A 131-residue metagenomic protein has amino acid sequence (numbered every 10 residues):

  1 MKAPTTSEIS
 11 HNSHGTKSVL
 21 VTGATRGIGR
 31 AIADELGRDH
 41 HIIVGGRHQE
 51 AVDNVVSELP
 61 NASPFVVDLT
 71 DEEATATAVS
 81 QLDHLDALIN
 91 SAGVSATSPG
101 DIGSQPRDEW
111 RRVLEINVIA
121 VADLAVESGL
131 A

Functional and structural regions predicted by a protein language model:
S18-V21, L88-I89: Conserved hydrophobic beta-strands of the Rossmann-like cofactor-binding core in SDR/related NAD(P)H-dependent
T25-R26: Conserved glycine-rich cofactor-binding loop
D39-N54: Conserved glycine-rich Rossmann-like NAD(P)H-binding loop of the short-chain dehydrogenase/reductase
F65-T77, R107: The beta1-alpha1 cofactor-binding region of Rossmann-like NAD(H)/NADP(H)-dependent oxidoreductases
S91-S98: Conserved NAD(P)H cofactor-binding loop of Rossmann-fold oxidoreductase domains
P99-I102, P106-R111: Substrate-binding pocket helix/loop in short-chain dehydrogenase/reductase
A125-V126: A short, exposed helix-loop element centered on a Lys and neighboring polar residues
